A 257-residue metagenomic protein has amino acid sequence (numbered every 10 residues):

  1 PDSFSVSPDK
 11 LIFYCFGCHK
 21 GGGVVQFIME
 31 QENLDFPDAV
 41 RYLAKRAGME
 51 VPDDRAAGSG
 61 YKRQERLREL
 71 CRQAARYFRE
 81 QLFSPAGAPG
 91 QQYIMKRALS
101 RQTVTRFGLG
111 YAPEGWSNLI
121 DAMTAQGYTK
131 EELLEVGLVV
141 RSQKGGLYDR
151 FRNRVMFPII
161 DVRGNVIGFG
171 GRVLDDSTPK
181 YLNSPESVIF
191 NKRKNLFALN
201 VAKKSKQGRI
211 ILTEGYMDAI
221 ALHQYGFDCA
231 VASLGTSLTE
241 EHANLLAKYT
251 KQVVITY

Functional and structural regions predicted by a protein language model:
P1-E131, E135, R154, S184: Non-catalytic accessory segments of DNA primases and related replication-initiation nucleases
S59-Q73, G87, G115-V253: Phosphate-handling DNA/RNA-contact segment within nucleic-acid enzymes
Y257: Short glycine-centered, acidic/aromatic-flanked micro-motifs in structured strand/loop junctions that mark active-site
